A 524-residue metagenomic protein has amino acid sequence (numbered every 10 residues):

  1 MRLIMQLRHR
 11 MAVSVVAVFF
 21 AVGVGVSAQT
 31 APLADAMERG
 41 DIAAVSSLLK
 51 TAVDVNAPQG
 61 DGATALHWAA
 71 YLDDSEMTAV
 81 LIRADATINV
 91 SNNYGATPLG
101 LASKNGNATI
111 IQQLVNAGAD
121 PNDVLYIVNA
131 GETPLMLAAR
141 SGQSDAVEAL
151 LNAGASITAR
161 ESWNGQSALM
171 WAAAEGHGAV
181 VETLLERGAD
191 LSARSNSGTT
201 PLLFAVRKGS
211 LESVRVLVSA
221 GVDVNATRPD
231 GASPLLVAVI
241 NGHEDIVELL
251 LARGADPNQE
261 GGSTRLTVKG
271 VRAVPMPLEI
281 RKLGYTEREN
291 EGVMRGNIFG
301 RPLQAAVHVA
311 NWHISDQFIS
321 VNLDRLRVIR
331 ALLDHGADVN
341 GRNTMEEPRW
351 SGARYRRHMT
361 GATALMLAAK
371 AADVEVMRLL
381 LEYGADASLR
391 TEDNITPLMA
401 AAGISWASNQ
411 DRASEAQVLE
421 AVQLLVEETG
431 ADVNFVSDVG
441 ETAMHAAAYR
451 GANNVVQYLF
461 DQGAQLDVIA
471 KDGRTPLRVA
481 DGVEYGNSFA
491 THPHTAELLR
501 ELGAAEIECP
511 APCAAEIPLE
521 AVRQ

Functional and structural regions predicted by a protein language model:
M1-R8: N-terminal secretory signal peptides that target proteins for export/translocation
A12-G23: Bacterial N-terminal signal peptides
A28-W68: N-terminal segments that cap or nucleate solenoid repeat domains
T30-D35, P58-A65, S91-T97, V124-T133 (+10 more regions): Ankyrin-repeat boundary/"N-cap" motif
D35-R39, W68-D74, L101-N107, L137-Q143 (+11 more regions): Ankyrin repeat A-helix N-terminal signature
A44, E76-M77, T109-I110, D145-A146 (+9 more regions): Conserved ankyrin/ankyrin-like repeat signature
L49-V53, A79-T87, Q112-D120, E148-S156 (+8 more regions): Ankyrin repeat domain, specifically the short helix-to-loop turn at the C-terminus of the second helix of each repeat
D467-E516: Leucine-rich solenoid repeat scaffolds
